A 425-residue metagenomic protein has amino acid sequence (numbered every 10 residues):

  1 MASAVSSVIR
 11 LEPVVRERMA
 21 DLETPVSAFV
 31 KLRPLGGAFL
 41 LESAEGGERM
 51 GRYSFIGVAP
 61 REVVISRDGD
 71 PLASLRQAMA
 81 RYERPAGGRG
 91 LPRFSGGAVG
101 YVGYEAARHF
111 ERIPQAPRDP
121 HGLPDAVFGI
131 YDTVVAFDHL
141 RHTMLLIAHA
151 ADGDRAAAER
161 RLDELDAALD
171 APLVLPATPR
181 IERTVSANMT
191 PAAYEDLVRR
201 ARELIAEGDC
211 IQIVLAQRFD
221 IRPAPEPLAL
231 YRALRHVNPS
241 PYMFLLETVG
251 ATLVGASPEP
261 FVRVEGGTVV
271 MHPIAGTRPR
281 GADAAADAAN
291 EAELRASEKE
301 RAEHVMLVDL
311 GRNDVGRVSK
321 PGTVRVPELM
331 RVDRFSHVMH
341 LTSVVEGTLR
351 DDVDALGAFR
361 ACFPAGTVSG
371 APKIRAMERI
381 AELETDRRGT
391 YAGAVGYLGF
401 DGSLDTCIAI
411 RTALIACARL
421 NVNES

Functional and structural regions predicted by a protein language model:
M1-S425: Extended alpha-helical targeting/anchoring segments, especially N-terminal organellar/secretory targeting helices
